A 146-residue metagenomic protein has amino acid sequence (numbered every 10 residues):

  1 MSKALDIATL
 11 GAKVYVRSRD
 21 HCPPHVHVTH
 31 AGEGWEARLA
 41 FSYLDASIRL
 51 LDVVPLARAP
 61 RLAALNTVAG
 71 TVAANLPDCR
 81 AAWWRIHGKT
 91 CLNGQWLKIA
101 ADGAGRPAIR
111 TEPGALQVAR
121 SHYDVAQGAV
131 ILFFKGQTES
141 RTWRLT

Functional and structural regions predicted by a protein language model:
M1-T146: Metal-centered catalytic cores of metalloenzymes
